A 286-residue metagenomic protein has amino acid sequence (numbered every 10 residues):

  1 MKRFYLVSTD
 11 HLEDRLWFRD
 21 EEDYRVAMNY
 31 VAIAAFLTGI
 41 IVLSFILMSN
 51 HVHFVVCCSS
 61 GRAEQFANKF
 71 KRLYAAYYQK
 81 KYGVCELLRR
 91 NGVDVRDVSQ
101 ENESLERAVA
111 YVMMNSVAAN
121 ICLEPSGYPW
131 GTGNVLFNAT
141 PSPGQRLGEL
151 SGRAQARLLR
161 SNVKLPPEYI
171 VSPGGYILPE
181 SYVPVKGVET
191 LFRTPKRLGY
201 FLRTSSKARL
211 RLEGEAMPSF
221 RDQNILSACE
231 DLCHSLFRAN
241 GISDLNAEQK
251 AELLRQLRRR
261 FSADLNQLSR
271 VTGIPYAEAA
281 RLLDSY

Functional and structural regions predicted by a protein language model:
M1-S44, S59-Y286: Short Pro-Cys-Gly-centered "Cys-loop" motif that presents a nucleophilic cysteine in a tight turn
H51-C58: Short beta-strand->loop micro-motif that forms the acidic, two-metal-ion catalytic signature in nucleotide-processing
